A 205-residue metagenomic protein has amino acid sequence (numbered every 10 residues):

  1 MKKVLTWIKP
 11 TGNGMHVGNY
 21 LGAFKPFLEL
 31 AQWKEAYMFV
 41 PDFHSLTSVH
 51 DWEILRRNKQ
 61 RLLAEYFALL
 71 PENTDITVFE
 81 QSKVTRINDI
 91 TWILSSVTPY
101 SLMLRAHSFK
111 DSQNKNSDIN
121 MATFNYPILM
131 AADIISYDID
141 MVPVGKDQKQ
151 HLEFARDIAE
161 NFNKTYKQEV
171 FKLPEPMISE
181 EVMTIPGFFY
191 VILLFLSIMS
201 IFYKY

Functional and structural regions predicted by a protein language model:
K2-T6, P10-A132: N-terminal Rossmann-like or analogous alpha/beta NTP/dinucleotide-binding catalytic cores that position adenine
K110-Y205: Active-site cores that bind ATP or allylic diphosphates and position pyrophosphate for catalysis
